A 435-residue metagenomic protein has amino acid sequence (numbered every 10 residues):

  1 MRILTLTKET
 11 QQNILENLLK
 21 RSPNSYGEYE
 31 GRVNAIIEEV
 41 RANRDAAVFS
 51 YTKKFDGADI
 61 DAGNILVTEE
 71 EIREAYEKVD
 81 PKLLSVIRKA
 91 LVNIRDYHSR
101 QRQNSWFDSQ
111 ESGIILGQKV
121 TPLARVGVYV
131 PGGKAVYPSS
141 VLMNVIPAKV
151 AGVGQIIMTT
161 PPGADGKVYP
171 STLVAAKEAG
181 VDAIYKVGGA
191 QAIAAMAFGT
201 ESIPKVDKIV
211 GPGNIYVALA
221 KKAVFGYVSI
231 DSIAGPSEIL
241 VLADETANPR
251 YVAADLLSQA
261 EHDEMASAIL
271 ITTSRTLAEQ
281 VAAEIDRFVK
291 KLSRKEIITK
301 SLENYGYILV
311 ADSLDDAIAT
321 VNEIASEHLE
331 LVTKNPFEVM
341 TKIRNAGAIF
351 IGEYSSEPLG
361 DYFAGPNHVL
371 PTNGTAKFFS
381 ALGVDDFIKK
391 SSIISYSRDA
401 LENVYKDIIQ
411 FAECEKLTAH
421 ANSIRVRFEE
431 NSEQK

Functional and structural regions predicted by a protein language model:
M1-A124: N-terminal Rossmann-like NAD(P)+-binding subdomain of aldehyde/semialdehyde dehydrogenases
D108-V174: Conserved small-residue-rich beta-alpha loop and adjacent elements that most often cradle the phosphate/pyrophosphate
M143-G154, K177-A179, A197-I203, K221-A223 (+1 more regions): Alpha-helix C-terminal capping segments
G154-A164, A268-S274, V281: Short internal beta-strands
V181-S258, H262-S267: Conserved NAD(P)+-binding/catalytic subdomain of aldehyde/semialdehyde dehydrogenases
H262, L270-A346: A glycine- and small/hydrophobic-rich beta-loop-beta segment that serves as a flexible "lid/hinge" or phosphate-binding
N322-K435: C-terminal core of ALDH-fold dehydrogenases
